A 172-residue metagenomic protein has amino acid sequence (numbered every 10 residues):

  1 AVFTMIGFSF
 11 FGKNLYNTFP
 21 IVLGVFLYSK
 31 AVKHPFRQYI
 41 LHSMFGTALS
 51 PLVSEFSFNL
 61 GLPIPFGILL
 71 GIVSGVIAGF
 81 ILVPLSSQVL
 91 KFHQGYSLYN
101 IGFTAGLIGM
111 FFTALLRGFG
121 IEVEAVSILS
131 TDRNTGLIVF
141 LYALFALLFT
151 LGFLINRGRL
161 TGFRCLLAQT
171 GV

Functional and structural regions predicted by a protein language model:
A1-V172: Alpha-helical multipass membrane-protein architecture
